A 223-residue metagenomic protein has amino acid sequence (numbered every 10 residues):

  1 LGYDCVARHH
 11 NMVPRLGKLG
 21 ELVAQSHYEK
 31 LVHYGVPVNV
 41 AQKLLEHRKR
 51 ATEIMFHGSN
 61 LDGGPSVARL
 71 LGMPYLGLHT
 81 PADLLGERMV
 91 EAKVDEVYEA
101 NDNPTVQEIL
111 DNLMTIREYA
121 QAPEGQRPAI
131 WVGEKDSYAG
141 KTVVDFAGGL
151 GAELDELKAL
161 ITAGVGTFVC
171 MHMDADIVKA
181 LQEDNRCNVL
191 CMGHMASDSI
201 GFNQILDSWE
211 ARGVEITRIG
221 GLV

Functional and structural regions predicted by a protein language model:
L1-V223: Active-site catalytic microenvironments in core metabolic enzymes, especially phosphate/sugar-handling
